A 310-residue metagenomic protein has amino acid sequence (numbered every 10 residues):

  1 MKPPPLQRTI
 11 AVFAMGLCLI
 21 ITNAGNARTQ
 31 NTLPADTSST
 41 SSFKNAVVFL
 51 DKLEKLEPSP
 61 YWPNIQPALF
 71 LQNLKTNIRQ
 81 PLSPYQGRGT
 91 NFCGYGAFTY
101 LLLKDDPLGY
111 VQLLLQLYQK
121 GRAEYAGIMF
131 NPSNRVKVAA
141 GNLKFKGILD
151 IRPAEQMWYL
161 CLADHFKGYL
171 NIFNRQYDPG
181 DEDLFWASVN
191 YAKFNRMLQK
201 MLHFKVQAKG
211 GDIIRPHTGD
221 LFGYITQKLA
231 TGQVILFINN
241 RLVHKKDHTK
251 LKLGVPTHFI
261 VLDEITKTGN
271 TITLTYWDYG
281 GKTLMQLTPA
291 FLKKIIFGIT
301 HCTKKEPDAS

Functional and structural regions predicted by a protein language model:
M1-Q30: Bacterial Sec-dependent N-terminal signal peptides
R28-K44: Short N-terminal segments immediately surrounding and downstream of signal-peptide cleavage
S39-N174, K228-I235: Active-site nucleophile-adjacent alpha helix/oxyanion-hole segment immediately C-terminal to the catalytic cysteine
C93, Y100, N240-V243, K282: Solvent-exposed loop/turn segments at secondary-structure junctions within structured extracellular/periplasmic domains
I148-N195, P216, V234-N240, G254 (+3 more regions): Non-catalytic membrane-recruitment/adaptor modules and adjacent regulatory linkers in eukaryotic signaling/cytoskeletal
M197-K209: Acidic, glycine-rich loop-and-strand cores that form catalytic or ligand-binding grooves in diverse globular domains
K209-T271: Active-site-adjacent substructure of cysteine-protease-like catalytic cores
K250-T257, T266-S310: Cys-His-centered catalytic/binding microenvironment captured across papain-like cysteine peptidases and homologous
